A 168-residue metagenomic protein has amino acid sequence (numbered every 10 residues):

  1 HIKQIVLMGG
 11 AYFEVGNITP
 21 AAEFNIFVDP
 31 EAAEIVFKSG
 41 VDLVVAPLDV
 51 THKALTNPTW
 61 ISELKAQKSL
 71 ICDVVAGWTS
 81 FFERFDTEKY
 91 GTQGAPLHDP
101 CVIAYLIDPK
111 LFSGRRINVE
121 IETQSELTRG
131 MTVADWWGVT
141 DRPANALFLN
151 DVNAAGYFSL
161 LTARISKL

Functional and structural regions predicted by a protein language model:
H1-H52: Active-site histidine-anchored catalytic micro-motif
F27, V44-L168: Conformational coupling and interaction surfaces
